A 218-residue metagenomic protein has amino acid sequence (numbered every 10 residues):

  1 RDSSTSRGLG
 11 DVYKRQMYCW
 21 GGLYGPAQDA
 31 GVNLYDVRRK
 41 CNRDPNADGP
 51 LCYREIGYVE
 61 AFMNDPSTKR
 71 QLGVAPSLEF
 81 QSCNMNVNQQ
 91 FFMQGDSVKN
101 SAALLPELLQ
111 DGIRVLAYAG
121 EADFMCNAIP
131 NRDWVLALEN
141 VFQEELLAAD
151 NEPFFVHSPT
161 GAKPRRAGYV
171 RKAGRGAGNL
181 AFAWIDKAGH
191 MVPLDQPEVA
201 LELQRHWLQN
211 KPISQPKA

Functional and structural regions predicted by a protein language model:
D2-L9, Y13: Single conserved hydrophobic/aromatic residue that forms the stacking wall/gate of nucleotide- or nucleobase-binding
R7, A27, C41-N42, M63 (+1 more regions): Hydrophobic residues in alpha-helical segments
V12, G25-D29, Y35, A61 (+1 more regions): Intrinsically disordered, low-complexity, compositionally biased regions/tails
Y13, Y18-W20, K40-N42, L51-Y53 (+1 more regions): Sequence contexts marking disulfide-bonded cysteines in secreted/extracellular proteins
K14-M17, L23, A27, V37 (+1 more regions): C-terminal reverse transcriptase regions that engage the nucleic-acid substrate
R15-G22, K40, L136, D186 (+1 more regions): Intrinsic disorder/low-complexity segments enriched in polar/charged and small flexible residues
P26-D44, P50-C52: Extended, H/D-rich, highly charged conserved domains that either
A47-A218: C-terminal subdomain of alpha/beta-hydrolase-fold enzymes, centered on the catalytic histidine and its supporting
